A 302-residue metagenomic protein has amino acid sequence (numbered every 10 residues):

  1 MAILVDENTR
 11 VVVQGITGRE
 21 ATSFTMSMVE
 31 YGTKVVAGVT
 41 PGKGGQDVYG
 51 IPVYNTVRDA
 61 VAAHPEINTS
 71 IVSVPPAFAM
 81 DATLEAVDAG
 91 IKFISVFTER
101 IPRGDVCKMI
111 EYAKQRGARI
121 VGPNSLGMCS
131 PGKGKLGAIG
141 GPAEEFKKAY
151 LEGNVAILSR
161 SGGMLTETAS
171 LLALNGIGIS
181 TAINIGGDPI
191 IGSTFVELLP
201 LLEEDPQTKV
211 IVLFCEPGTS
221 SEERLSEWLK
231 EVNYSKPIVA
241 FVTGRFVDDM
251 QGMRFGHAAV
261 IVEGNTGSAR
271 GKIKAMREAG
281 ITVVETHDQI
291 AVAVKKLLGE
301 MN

Functional and structural regions predicted by a protein language model:
M1-N302: Catalytic-core regions of core metabolic enzymes, especially those transforming organic acids/acyl-group intermediates
